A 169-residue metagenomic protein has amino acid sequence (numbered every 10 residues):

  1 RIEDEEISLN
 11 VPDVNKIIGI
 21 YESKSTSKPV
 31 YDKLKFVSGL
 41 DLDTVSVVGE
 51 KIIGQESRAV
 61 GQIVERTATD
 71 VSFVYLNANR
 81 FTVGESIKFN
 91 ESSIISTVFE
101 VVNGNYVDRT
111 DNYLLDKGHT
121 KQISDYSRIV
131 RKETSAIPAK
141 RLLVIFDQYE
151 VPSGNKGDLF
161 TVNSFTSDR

Functional and structural regions predicted by a protein language model:
R1-R169: Subunit-assembly interface segments of extracellular/virion macromolecular structures
